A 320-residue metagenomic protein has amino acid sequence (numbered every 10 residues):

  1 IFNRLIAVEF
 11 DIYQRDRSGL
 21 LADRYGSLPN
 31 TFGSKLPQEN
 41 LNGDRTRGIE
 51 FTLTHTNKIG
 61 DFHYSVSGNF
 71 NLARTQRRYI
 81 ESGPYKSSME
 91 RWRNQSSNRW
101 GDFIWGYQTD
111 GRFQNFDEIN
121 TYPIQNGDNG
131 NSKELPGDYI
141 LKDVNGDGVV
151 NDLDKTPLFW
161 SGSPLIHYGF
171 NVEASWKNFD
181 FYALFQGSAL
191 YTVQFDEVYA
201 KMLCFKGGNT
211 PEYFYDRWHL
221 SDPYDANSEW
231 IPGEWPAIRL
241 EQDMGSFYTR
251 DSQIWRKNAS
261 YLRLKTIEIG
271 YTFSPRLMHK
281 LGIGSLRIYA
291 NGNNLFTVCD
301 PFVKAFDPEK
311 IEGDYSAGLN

Functional and structural regions predicted by a protein language model:
I1-G106, D251-N320: Extracellular/periplasmic, surface-exposed regions of secreted and cell-surface proteins
L21-S27, G48, V144-V150, W235-S246: Active-site-adjacent bridging/hinge elements
T31, T46, V150, P157 (+2 more regions): A generic structural signal for ordered alpha-helices
E39, N131, G162, F247-R250: Hydrophobic alpha-helical segments with strong N-terminal bias
N42, K58-S161, E197, M202 (+2 more regions): Conserved small-residue
S161-D196: Glycine-rich, aromatic-lined ligand/substrate-binding cores of catalytic and carbohydrate-binding domains
S188-G282, L286-R287: Extracytoplasmic gating/loop element in the C-terminal half of outer-membrane beta-barrel translocons and assembly
